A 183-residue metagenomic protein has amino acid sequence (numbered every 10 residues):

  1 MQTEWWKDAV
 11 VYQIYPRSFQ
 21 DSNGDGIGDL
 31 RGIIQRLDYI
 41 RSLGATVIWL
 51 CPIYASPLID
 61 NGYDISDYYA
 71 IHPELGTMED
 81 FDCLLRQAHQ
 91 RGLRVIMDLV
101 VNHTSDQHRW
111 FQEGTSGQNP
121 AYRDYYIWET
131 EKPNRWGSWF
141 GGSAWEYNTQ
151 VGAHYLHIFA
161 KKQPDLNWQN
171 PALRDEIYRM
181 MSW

Functional and structural regions predicted by a protein language model:
M1-Y178, S182: Acidic/aromatic-lined carbohydrate-recognition and catalytic surfaces of CAZymes acting on diverse glycans
